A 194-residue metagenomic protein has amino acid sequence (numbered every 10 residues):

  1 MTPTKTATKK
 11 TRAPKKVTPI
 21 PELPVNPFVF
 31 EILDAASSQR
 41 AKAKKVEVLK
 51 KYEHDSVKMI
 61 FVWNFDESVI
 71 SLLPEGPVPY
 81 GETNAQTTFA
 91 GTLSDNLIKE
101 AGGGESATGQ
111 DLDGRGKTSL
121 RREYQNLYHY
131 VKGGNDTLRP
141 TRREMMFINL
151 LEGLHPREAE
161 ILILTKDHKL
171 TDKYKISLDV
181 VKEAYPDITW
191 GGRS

Functional and structural regions predicted by a protein language model:
M1-S194: N-terminal nucleic-acid-engaging modules of covalent nucleotidyltransferase systems
